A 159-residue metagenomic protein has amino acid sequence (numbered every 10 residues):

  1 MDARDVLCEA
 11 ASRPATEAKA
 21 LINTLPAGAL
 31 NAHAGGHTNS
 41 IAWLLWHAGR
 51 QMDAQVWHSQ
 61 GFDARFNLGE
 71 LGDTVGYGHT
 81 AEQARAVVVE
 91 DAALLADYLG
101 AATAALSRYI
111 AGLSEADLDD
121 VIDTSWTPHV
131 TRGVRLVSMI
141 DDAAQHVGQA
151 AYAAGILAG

Functional and structural regions predicted by a protein language model:
M1-C8: N-terminal leader segment of winged-helix/HTH proteins
C8-I22, A27-H79, V121-G159: Short, contiguous alpha-helical
G78-D120, V134-M139: Acidic/histidine-rich alpha-helical segments that form the ligand environment of transition-metal centers
